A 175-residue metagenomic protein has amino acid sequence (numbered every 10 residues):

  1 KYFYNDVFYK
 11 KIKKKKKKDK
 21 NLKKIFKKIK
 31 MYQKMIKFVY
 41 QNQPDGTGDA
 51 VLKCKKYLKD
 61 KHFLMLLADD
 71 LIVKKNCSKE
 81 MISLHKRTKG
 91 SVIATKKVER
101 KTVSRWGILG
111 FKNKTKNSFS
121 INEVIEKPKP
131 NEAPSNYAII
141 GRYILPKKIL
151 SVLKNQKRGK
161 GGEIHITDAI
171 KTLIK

Functional and structural regions predicted by a protein language model:
K1-V7: Glycine-rich loop at the start of a catalytic domain that most often binds anionic cofactors/ligands
Y4, G48, I72-V73, G107-K112 (+3 more regions): Generic, ordered loop/turn and secondary-structure boundary motif
Y9-K14, L22-F111, K154: Conserved beta-loop-beta/alpha segment of the NTase-like Rossmann-fold superfamily that binds/positions NTPs
I12-K16, E163-I166: A short, aromatic/hydrophobic, helix- or strand-capping loop or linear motif that either lines the entrance/gate
L64, S78, I82-S83, T115-K175: Catalytic-core segments of class I nucleotidyltransferases/pyrophosphorylases that form NMP-activated intermediates
